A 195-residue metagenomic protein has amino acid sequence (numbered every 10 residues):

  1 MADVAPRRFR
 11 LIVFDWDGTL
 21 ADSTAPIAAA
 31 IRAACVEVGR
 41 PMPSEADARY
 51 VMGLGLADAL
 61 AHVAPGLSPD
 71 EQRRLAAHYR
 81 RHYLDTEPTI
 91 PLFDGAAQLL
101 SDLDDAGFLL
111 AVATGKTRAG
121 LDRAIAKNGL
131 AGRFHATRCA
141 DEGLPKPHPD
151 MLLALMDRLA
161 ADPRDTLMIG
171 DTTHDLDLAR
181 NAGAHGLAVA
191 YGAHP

Functional and structural regions predicted by a protein language model:
A2-Y50, A64-G66: Active-site neighborhood of HAD-like aspartate-dependent phosphohydrolases
R8, D85-V112, R118-I125, P149: Short, acidic loop-to-helix structural element flanking the phosphoryl-transfer center in phosphate-processing enzymes
R10-L11, S101-D102, L109, H135 (+2 more regions): Structural signature of beta-strand start/N-cap positions in the alpha/beta core of ABC transporter nucleotide-binding
V36-P41, L67-D70, D105-A106, N128-R133 (+1 more regions): Short helix-capping segments at alpha-helix termini
M52-L84, D94-A97, D102-D104: A metal-dependent, Asp-based hydrolase signature
T89, T117-I169, T173-A182: Substrate-recognition "cap/lid" segment bordering the active-site pocket of phosphatases
Y191-P195: Short, glycine/polar-rich helix-capping loops at beta-to-alpha or helix-loop-helix junctions that flank or form
